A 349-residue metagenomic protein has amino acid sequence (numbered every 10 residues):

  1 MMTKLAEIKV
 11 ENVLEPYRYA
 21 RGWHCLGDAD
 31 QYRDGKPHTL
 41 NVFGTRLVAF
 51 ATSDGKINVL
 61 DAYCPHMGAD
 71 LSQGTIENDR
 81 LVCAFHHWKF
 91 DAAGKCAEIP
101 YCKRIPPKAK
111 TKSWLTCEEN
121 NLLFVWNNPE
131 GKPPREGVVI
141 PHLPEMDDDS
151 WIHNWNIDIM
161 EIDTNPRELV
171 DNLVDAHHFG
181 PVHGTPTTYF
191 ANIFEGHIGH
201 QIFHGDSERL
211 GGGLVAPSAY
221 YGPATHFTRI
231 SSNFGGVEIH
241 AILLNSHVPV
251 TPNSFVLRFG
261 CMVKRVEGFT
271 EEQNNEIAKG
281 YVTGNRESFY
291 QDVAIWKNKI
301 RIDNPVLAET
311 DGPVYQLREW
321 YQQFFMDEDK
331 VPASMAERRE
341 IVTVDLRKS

Functional and structural regions predicted by a protein language model:
M1-N12, T45-L47, A84-W88, E161-N165 (+2 more regions): A broad, low-specificity signal for short, low-complexity segments enriched in glycine/proline and polar/charged
T3-E7, E11, A20, C25-M146 (+1 more regions): Rieske [2Fe-2S] iron-sulfur-binding domain
N12-V13, R18-A20, V182-G184: Non-catalytic accessory segments flanking enzyme active sites
E15-P16, T39, L115-C117, H247-P249 (+1 more regions): A general structural signal for short secondary-structure junctions and capping/turn motifs
E15-Y19, N121-P129, S246, V250 (+1 more regions): Short, mixed-charge, low-aromatic patches
K56, P134-S349: C-terminal catalytic domain of Rieske-type non-heme iron oxygenases
